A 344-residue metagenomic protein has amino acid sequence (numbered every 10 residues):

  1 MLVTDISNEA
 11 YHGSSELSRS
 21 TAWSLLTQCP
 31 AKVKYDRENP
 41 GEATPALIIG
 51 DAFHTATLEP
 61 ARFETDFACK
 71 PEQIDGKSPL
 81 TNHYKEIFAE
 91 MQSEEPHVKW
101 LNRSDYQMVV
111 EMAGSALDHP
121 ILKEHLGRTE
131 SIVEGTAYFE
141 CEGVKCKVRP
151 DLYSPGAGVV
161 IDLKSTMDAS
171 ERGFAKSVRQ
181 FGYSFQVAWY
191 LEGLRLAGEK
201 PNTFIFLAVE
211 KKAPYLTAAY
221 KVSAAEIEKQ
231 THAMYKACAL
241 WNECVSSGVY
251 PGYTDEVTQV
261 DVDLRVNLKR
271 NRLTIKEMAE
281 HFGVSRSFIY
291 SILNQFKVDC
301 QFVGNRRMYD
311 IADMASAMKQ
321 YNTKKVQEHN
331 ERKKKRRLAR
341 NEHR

Functional and structural regions predicted by a protein language model:
M1-V148, T254-Q259: Metal-dependent nuclease catalytic cores that hydrolyze phosphodiester bonds in DNA/RNA, characterized by
V133, P150-K176: Conserved catalytic cores of phosphodiester-cleaving nucleases, focusing on short active-site segments
M167-F181, S223-A224, K297: Short helix/strand-bridging catalytic loops that position acidic/His residues to coordinate divalent metals and engage
F181, W189-K269: Metal-dependent nuclease catalytic regions and adjoining charged, substrate-binding loops involved in nucleic-acid end
A239, E243, S291-Q295, K319: Residue-level detection of the helix-turn-helix DNA-binding "recognition helix"
L268-I289: Polyanion-binding surface elements
G283-M308: Major-groove DNA-recognition helix of helix-turn-helix-type DNA-binding domains
A312-R344: A short, Lys/Arg-enriched interface patch at domain edges and termini
